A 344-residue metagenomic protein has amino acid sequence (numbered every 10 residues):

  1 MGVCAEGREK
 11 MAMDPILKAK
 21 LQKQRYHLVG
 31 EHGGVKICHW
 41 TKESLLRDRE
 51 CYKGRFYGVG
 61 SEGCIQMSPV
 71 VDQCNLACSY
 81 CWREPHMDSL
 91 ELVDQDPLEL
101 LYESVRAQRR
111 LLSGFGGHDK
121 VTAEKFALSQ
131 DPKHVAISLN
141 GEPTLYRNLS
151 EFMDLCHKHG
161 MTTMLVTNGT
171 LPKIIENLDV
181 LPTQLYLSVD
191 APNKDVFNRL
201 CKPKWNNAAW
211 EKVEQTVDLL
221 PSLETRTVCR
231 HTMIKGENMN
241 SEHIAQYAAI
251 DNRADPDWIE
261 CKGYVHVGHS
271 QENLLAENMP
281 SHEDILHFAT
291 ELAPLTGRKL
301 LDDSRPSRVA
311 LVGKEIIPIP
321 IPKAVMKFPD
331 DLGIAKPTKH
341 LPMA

Functional and structural regions predicted by a protein language model:
M1-Y80, E84-S89, V93-R110: Flexible, acidic/Gly-rich N-terminal and inter-domain linker regions that tether and position cofactor-handling modules
G2-R25, P280, D284-T290, L295-A344: C-terminal accessory extensions appended to soluble enzyme cores
W40, V70, N140, T232 (+1 more regions): Structured loops at beta-to-helix junctions and adjacent beta-edge loops in soluble globular domains
E62, Q130-P132, S304-R308: Short Gly/Ser/Thr- and Asp/Glu-enriched loop/turn motifs at secondary-structure junctions
C74-A77, K194, H266, I319: Short, acidic Gly/Pro/Ser/Thr-rich loop/turn segments
L100-S129: Short Fe-S-cluster ligation motifs
S104, Q108, L112, V217-L220 (+2 more regions): Hydrophobic, Leu/Ile/Phe/Ala-enriched alpha-helical segments that form helix-helix packing faces
H118-E283, E291: Conserved AdoMet/S-adenosylmethionine-binding subsite of the radical SAM
